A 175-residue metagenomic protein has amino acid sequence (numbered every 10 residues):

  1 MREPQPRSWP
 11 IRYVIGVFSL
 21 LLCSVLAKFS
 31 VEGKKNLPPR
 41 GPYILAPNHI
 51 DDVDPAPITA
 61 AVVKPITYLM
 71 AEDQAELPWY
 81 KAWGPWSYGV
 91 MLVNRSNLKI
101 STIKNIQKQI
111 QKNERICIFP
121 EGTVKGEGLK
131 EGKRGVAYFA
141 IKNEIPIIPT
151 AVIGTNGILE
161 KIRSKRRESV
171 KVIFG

Functional and structural regions predicted by a protein language model:
M1-G33, P57, P78-Y88: A transmembrane-helix-recognition feature enriched in membrane-embedded lipid enzymes and envelope glyco-/phospholipid
F18-S19, S87-V93, F119-V124: Short, basic, glycine/proline-bearing loop/turn elements
L37, G128-G175: A cross-family acyltransferase "interaction/gating" segment
P39-N97: Catalytic core of membrane glycerolipid acyltransferases/transacylases, capturing the structured, soluble-facing
V53-D54, E76-P78, S101-T102, N156-K161: A short, acidic/glycine-rich surface segment
I58, G84, K108, Y138-K142: Hydrophobic/aromatic ligand-binding patch that stacks against planar heteroaromatic rings of cofactors or nucleotides
G89-E114: Helix-adjacent hinge/juxtasegments
Q109-V136: Catalytic-site beta-strand/loop segments enriched in glycine and acidic/polar residues
